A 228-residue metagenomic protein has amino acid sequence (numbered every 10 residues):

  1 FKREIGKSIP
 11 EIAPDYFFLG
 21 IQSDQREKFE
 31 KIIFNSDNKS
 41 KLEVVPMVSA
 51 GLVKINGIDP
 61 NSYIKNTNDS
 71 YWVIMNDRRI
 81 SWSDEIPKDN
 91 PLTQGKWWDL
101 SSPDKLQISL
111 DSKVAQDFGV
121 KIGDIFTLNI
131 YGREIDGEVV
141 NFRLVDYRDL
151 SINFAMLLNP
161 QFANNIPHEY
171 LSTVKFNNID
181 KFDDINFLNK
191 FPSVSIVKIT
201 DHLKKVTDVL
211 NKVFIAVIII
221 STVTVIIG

Functional and structural regions predicted by a protein language model:
F1-G228: Alpha-helical transmembrane segments of bacterial inner-membrane membrane proteins
